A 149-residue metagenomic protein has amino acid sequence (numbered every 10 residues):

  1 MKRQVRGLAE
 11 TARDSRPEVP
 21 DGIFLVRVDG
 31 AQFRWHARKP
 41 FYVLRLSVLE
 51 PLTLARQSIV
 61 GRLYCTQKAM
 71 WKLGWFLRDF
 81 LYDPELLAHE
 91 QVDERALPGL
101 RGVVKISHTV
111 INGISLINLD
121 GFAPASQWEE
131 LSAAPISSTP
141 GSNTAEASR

Functional and structural regions predicted by a protein language model:
M1-R149: Short beta-rich binding modules
